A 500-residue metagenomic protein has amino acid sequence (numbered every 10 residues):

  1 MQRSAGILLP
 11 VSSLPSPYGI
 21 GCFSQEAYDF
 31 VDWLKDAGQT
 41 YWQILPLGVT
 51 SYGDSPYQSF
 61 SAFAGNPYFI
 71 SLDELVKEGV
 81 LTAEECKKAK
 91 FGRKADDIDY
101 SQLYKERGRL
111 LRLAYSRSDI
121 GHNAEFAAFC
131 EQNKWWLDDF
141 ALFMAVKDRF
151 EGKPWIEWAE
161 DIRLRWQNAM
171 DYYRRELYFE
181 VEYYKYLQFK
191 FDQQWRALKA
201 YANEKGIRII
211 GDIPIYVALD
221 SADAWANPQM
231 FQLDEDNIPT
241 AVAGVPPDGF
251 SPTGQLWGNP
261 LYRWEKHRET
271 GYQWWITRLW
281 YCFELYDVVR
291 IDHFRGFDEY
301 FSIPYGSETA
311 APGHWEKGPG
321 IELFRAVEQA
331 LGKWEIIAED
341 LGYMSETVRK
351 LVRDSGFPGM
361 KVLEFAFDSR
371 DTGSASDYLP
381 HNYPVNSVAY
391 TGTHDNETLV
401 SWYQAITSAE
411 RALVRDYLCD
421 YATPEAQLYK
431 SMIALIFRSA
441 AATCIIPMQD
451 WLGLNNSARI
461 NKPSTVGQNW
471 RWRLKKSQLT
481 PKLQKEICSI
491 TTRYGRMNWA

Functional and structural regions predicted by a protein language model:
M1-S12, Y28: N-terminal regions that are enriched for targeting/export leaders and immediately downstream pro/stem segments
P10, S16, D54-F189, V217-I445 (+4 more regions): Alpha-amylase-like alpha-glycosidases and glucanotransferases acting on alpha-linked glucans and related
Q25-T50, L285-Y286: Catalytic domains of carbohydrate-active enzymes, especially glycoside hydrolases
K35, W195-N203, E328, V352-R353: Surface-exposed amphipathic alpha-helices with a cationic face
D36, I162, A169-M170, W472 (+2 more regions): Domain-scale activation on soluble regions of proteins
L45, R208-I210, P214, V288 (+1 more regions): Outer-envelope exported proteins of Gram-negative bacteria
Y184, Q188-V217: Conserved, well-ordered alpha-helix/loop/beta-strand core segments that scaffold catalytic motifs
